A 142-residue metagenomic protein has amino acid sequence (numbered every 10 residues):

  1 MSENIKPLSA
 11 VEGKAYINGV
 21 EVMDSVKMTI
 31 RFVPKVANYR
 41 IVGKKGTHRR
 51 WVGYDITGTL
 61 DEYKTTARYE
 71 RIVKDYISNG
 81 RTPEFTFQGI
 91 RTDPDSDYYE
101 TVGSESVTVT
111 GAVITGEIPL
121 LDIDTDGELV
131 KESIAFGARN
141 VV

Functional and structural regions predicted by a protein language model:
M1-K74, V102-A135, V141-V142: Solvent-exposed edge beta-strands and adjacent loop segments that serve as assembly or binding interfaces
R71-E105: Mid-chain, well-packed structural core segment of small domains
